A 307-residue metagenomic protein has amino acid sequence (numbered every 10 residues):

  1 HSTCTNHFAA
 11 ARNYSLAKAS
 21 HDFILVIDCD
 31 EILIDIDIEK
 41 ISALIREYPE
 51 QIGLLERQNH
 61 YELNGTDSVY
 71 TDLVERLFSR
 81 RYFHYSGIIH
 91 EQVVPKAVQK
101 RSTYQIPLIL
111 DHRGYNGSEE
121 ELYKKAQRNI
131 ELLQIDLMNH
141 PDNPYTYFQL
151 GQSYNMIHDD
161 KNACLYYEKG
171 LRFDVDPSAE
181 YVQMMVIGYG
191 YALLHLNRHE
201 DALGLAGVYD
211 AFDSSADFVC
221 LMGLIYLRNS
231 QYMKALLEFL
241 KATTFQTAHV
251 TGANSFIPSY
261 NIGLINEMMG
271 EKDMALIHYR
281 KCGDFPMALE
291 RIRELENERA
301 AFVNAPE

Functional and structural regions predicted by a protein language model:
T3-A19: Glycine-rich, basic loop-to-helix element that forms the pyrophosphate-binding segment of sugar-nucleotide handling
N13-L16, L33-N162: Catalytic-site signature of metal-activated, phosphate-bearing donor transferases, centered on the GT-A/GT-A-like
I24: Short aromatic/hydrophobic "clamp" motif used to bind/position activated sugar donors
